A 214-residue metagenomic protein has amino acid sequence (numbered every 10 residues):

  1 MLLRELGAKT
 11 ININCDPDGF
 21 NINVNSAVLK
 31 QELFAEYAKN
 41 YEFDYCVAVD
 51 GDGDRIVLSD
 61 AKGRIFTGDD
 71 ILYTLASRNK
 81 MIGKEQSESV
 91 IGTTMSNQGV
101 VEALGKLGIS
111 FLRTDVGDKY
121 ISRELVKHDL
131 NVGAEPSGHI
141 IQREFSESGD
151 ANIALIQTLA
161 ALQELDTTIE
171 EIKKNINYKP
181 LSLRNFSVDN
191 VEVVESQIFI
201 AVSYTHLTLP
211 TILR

Functional and structural regions predicted by a protein language model:
M1-I169, Y178, R184-F186: Phosphate-binding chemistry for phosphorylated carbohydrates and sugar-nucleotides
K173: Catalytic or ion-coupling anion/metal-binding cores of large enzyme and transporter domains
I176-Y204: Catalytic phosphate-donor-binding core of small-molecule kinases
T205-T211: Conserved small/polar residues in nucleotide/adenosyl-binding loops
